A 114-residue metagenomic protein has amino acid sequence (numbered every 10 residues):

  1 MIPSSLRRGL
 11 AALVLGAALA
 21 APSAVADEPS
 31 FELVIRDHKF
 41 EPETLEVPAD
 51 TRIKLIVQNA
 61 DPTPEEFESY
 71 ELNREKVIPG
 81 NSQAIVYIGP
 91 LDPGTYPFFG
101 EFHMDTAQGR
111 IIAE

Functional and structural regions predicted by a protein language model:
I2-A11: Bacterial N-terminal signal peptides that target proteins for export
A11-L15, L19: Hydrophobic helical h-region of N-terminal Sec-dependent signal peptides in bacterial secretory/periplasmic proteins
A21-S23: N-terminal signal peptide c-region/cleavage motif recognized by signal peptidases
D27-D50: N-terminal edge beta-strand
D27-E32, P79-E114: Extracellular/periplasmic metallocenter environments
E43-L45, N73-V77, Y87: Beta-strand-rich interaction surfaces with strong enrichment in secreted/lumenal proteins
I53, T63-E65, A107: Short beta-strand/loop motifs in extracellular/secreted proteins, especially within beta-sandwich accessory domains
V57-N59: Asparagine-centered strand-capping/turn motif at beta-strand->loop junctions
